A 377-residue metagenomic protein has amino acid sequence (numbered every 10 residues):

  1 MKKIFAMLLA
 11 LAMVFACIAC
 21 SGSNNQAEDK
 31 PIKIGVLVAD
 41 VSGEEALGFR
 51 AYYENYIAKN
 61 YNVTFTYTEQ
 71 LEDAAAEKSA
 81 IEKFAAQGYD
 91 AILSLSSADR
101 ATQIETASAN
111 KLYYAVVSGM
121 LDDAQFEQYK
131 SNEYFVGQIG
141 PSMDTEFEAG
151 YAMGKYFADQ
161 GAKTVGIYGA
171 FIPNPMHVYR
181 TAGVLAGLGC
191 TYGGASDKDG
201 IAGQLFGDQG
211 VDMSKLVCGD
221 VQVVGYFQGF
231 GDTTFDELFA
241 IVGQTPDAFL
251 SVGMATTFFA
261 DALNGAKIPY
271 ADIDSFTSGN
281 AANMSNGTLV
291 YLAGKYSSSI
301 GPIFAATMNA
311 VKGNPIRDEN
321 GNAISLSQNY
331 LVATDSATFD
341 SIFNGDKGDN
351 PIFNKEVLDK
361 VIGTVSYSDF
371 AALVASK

Functional and structural regions predicted by a protein language model:
I4-G22: Sec-dependent N-terminal signal peptides of Gram-positive bacterial secreted proteins and lipoproteins
C20, N24-K377: A residue-level marker of the well-folded mature domains of exported/periplasmic proteins
